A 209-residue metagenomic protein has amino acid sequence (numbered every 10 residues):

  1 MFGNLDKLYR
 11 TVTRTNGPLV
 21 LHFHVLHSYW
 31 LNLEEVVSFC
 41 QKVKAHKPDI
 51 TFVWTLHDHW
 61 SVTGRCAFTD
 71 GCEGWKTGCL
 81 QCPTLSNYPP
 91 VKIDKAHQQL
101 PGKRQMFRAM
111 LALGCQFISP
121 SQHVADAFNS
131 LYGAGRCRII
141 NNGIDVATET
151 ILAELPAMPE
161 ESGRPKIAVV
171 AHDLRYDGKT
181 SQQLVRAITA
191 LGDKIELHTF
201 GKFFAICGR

Functional and structural regions predicted by a protein language model:
M1-K7, H22-Y29, Y88-K95: A short, charged, and often flexible helix/loop element on the N-terminal side of the glycosyltransferase catalytic
R10-L31, P48-H57: Short N-terminal targeting/anchoring amphipathic segment
L19, R136, E161-A168, E196: Charged active-site motifs of nucleotide-sugar-dependent glycosyltransferases
V53, H57, L111-Q122, R138: A short beta-strand/loop micro-motif in the catalytic core of glycosyltransferases that engages the nucleotide-sugar
W75-F117: Membrane-proximal helix-turn-helix segments that form the acceptor-binding/catalytic region of lipid-linked
H123, G143: Carbohydrate-associated surface elements
A157-K179, V185-I188: Conserved donor-binding/catalytic core segment of Leloir-type glycosyltransferases
P165-I167, Q182-G208: A conserved nucleotide-sugar
